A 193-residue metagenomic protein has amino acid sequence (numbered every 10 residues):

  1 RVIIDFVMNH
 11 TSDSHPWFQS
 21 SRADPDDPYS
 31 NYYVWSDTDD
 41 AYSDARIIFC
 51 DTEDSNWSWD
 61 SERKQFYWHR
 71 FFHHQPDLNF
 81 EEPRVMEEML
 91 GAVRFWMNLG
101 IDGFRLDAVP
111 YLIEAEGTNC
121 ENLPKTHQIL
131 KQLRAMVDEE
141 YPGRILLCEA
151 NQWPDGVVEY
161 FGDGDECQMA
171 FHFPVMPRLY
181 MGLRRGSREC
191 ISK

Functional and structural regions predicted by a protein language model:
R1-L90, R94, N98, V109-G164: Acidic/aromatic-lined carbohydrate-recognition and catalytic surfaces of CAZymes acting on diverse glycans
F104-L106: Hydrophobic residues within beta-strands of alpha/beta enzymes
A150-K193: Noncatalytic carbohydrate-binding groove/subsite architecture in carbohydrate-active enzymes
